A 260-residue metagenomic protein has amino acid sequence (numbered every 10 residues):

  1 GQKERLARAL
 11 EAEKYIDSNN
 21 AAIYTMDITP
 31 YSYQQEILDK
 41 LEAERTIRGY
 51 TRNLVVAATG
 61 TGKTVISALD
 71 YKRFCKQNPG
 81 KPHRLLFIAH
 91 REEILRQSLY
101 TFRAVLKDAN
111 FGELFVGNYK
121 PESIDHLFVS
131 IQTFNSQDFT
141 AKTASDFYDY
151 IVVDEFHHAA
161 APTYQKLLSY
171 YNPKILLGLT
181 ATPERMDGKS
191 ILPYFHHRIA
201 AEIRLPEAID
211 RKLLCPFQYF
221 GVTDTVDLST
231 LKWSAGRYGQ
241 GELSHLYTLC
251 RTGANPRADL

Functional and structural regions predicted by a protein language model:
G1-A58, V65-H83, Y100-A104: ATP-dependent helicase/translocase motor core
T59-T61, S130, T180: Conserved phosphate-coupling serine/threonine residues in phosphotransfer and NTP-handling enzymes
P82-R91: Conserved RecA-like ASCE P-loop NTPase motor core of nucleic-acid helicases/translocases
E92-N118: Conserved helix-turn-beta segment of the N-terminal RecA-like "Helicase ATP-binding" lobe in SF1/SF2 helicases
G117-Y150, A161-K166: Conserved helix/coil segment N-terminal to the catalytic DExD/H
I151, E155-H157: Conserved Walker B
H157-F220: Post-DEXD/H (motif II) to motif III coupling segment of the RecA-like Helicase ATP-binding lobe
I199-L260: Conserved interdomain linker/interface between the two RecA-like ATPase lobes of SF2 helicase motors
